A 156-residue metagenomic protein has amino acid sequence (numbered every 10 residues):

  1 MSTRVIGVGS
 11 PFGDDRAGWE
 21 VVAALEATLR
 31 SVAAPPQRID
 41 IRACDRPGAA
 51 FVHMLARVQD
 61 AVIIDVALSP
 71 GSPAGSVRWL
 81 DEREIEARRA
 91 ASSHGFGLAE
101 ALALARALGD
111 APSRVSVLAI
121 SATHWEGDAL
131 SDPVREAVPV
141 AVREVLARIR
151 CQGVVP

Functional and structural regions predicted by a protein language model:
M1-S113, V117-A122, S131-V140, V145-P156: N-terminal catalytic or cofactor-binding beta/alpha core of small enzyme domains
W125: Glycine-rich phosphate/diphosphate-binding loops and the adjacent beta-loop-alpha structural elements that coordinate
D128: Residues that scaffold the ATP/ADP-binding catalytic core of kinase and kinase-like folds
